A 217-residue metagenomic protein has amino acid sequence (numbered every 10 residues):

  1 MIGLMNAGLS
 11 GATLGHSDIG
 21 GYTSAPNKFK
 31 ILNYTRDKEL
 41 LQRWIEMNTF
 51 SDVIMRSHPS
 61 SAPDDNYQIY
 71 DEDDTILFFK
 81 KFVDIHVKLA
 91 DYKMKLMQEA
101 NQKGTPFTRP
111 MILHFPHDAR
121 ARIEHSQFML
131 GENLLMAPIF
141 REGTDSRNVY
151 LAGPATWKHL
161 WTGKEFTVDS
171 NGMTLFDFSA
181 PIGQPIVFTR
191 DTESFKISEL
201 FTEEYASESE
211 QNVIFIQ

Functional and structural regions predicted by a protein language model:
M1-P185, T189-R190: Catalytic-domain carbohydrate-binding cleft regions of carbohydrate-active enzymes
Q184-Q217: Accessory, solvent-exposed terminal regions and/or long lumenal/extracellular loops of proteins
